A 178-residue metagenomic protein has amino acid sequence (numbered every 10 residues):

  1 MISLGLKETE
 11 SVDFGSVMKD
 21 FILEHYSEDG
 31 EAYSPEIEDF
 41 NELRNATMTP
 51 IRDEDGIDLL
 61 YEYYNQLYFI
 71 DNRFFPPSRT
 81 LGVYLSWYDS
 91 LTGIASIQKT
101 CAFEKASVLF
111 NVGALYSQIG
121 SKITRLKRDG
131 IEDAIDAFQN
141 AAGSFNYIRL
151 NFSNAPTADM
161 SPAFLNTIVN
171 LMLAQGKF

Functional and structural regions predicted by a protein language model:
M1-Q98, A102: Eukaryotic intrinsically disordered, low-complexity segments enriched for acidic and Ser/Thr/Pro residues that serve as
D89-F178: Long all-alpha helical scaffold domains
